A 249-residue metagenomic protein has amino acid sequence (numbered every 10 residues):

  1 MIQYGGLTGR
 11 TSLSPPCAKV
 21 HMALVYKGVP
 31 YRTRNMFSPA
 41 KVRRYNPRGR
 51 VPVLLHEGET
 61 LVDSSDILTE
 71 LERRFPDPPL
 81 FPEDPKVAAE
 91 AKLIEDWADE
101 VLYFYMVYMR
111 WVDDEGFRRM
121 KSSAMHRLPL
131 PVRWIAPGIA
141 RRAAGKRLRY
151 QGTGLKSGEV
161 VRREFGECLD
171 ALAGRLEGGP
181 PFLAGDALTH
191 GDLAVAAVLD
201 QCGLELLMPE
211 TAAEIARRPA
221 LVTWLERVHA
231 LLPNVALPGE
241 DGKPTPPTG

Functional and structural regions predicted by a protein language model:
M1, P39, R43, A140-G145 (+1 more regions): Short alpha-helical hairpin
M1-R133: GST-like domain detector, emphasizing the conserved glutathione-binding G-site in the N-terminal thioredoxin-like
R34-A40, D186-L188, G239-K243: Acidic carboxylate-rich catalytic motifs and surrounding loops in phosphoryl-/glycosyl-chemistry enzymes
K86, E90-L93, V160-E167, A171 (+2 more regions): A non-catalytic, amphipathic alpha-helix used as a structural packing/dimerization or gating element in enzyme scaffolds
F104-E214: GST-like fold's C-terminal all-alpha helical module
G191-G249: Extended hydrophobic/aromatic segments used for targeting, binding, or gating
